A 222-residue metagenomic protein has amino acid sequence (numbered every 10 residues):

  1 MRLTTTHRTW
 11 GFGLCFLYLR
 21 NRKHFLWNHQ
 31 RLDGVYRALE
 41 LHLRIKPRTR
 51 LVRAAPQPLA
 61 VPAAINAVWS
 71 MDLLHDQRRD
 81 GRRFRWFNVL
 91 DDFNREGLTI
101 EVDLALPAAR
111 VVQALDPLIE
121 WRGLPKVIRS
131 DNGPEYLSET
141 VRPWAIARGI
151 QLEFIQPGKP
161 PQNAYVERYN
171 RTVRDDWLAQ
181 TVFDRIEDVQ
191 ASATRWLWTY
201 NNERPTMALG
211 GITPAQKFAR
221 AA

Functional and structural regions predicted by a protein language model:
M1-A222: Charged DNA-binding/catalytic regions of mobile-element recombinases
